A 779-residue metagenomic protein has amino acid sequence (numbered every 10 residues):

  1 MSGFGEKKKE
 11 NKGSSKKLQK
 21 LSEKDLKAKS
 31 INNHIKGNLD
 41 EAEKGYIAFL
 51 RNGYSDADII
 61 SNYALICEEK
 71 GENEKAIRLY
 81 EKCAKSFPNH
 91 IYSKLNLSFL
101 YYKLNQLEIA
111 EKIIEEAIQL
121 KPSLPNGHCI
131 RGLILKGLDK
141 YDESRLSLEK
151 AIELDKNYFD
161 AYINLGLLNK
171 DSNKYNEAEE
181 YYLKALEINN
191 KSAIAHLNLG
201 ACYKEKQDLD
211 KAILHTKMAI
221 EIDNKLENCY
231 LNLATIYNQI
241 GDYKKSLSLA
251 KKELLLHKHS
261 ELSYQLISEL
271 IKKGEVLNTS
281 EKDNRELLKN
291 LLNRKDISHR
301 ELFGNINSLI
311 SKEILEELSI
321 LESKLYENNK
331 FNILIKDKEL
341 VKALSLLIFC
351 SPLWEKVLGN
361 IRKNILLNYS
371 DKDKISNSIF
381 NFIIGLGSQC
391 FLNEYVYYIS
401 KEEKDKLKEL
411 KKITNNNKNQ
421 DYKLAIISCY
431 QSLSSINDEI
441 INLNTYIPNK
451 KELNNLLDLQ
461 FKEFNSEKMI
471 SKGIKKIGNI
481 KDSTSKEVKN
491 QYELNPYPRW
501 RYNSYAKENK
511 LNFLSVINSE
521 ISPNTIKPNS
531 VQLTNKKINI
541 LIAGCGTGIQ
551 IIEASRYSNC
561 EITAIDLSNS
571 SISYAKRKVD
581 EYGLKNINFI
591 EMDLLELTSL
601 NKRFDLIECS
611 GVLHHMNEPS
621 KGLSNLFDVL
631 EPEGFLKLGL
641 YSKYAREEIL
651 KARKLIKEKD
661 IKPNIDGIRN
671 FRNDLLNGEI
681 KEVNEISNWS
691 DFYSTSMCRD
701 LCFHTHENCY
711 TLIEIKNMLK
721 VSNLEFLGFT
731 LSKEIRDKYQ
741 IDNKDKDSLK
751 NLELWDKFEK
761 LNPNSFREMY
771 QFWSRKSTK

Functional and structural regions predicted by a protein language model:
M1-K536, Q550-Y557, E631: Alpha-helical solenoid repeat scaffolds of the TPR/TPR-like class and their adjacent stem/linker regions that mediate
R294, F671-K779: Rossmann-like AdoMet/SAM-dependent catalytic core
E561-D566: Conserved SAM-binding motif I beta-strand of class I
A575-K576: Conserved SAM-binding loop
G583-L595: Conserved SAM-binding strand-loop segment of SAM-dependent methyltransferases
T598-I607: A short acidic, Gly/Pro-enriched loop at the edge of an enzyme's catalytic core that lines a small-molecule cofactor
S620-P632: A short glycine-rich, Lys/Arg-flanked "PGG" loop and its adjoining helix->strand segment in the class I
F635-E682: Conserved class I S-adenosyl-L-methionine
